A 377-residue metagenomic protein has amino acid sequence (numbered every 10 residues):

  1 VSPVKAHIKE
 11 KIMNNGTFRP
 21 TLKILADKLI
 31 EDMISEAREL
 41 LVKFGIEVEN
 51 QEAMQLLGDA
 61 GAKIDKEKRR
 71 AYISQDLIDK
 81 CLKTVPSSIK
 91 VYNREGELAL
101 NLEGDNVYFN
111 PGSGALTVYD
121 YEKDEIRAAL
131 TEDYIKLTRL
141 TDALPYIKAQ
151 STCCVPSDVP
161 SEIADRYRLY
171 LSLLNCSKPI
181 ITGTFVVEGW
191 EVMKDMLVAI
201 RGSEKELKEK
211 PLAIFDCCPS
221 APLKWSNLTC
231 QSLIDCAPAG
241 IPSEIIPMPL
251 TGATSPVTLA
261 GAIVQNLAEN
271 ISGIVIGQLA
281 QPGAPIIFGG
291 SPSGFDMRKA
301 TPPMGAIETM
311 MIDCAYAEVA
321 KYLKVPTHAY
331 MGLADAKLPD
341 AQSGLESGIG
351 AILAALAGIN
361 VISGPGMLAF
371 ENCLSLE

Functional and structural regions predicted by a protein language model:
V1-I12: Short, Lys/Arg-enriched N-terminal segments with co-localized hydrophobic residues within the first ~10-30 amino acids
N14-N15, P20-S88: N-terminal alpha-helical transmembrane segments of multi-pass membrane transport and channel/translocase proteins
F18-L22, R298-M304, G332-P339, G366-L376: Short beta-alpha connecting loops at secondary-structure transitions that line or flank enzyme active sites
R70-P247, T251-P256, A260: Catalytic alpha/beta active-site cores
Y170-T182, V264-V275, I312, I352: Acidic, His- and aromatic-enriched active-site or binding-groove loops in soluble protein domains that engage sugars
P247, A280-G290, P326-M331, A357-F370: Glycine-rich phosphate/pyrophosphate-binding loops and their adjacent beta-strand/loop elements at enzyme active sites
S272-H328: Phosphate/pyrophosphate-binding betaalpha-module
K337-E377: C-terminal catalytic subdomain
